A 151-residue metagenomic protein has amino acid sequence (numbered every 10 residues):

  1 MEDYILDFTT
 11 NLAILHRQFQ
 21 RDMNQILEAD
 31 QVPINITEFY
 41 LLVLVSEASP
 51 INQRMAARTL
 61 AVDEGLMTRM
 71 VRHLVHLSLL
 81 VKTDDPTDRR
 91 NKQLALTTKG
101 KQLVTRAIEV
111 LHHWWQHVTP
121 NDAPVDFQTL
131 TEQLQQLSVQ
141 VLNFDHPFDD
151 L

Functional and structural regions predicted by a protein language model:
M1, V125-L151: C-terminal regulatory/oligomerization modules of transcriptional regulators
M1-D30: N-terminal leader segment of winged-helix/HTH proteins
Y4, F8, T37-E38, K99 (+1 more regions): N-terminal positioning helix adjacent to the helix-turn-helix/winged-helix DNA-binding module
Q18, V43-A48, Q133, Q140: Short amphipathic alpha-helical elements of helix-turn-helix/winged-helix folds
Q18-A29, R106, V110-H117, N121 (+2 more regions): Solvent-exposed, charged/polar functional surfaces in cytosolic regulatory/catalytic domains
R21-L66: N-terminal helix-turn-helix DNA-binding core of bacterial DNA-binding proteins
R69: DNA-binding alpha-helical recognition surfaces that contact promoter or target DNA
R72-E132: Charged, amphipathic alpha-helical coiled-coil/dimerization segments
